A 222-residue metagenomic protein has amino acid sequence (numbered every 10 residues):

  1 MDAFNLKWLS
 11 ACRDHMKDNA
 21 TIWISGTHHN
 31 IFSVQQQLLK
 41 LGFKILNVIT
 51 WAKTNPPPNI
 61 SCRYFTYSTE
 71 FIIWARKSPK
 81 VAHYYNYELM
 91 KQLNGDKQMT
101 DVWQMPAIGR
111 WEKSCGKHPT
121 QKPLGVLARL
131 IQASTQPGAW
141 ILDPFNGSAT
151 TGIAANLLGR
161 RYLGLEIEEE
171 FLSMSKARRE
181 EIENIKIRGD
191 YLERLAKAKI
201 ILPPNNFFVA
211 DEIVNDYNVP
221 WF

Functional and structural regions predicted by a protein language model:
M1-M174, P220-F222: Core catalytic lobe of class I
S173-F222: PRPP-dependent phosphoribosyltransferase catalytic core
